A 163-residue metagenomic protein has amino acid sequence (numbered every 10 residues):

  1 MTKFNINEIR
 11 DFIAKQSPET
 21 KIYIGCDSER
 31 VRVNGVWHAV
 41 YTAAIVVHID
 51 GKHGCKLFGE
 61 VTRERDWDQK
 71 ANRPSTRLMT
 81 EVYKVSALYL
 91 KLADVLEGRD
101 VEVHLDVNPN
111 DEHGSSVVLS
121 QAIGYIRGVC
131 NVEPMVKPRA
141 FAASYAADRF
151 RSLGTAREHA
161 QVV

Functional and structural regions predicted by a protein language model:
M1-V31, L92, V163: Basic, amphipathic N-terminal segments that precede the first structured/catalytic domain
F4, R65-S75, S120, Y125-G128 (+3 more regions): Catalytic phosphate/metal-binding cores of nucleic-acid and nucleotide-processing enzymes, i.e., regions that mediate
N5, R77-K84, G114, V118: Short amphipathic alpha-helical segments
Y23, G98-V107: Short glycine-rich phosphate-binding loop at a beta-alpha junction
I24-G25, V31-L57: Acidic, metal-ligating active-site segments
R30-R32, K52, T76, N108-G114: Short acidic, S/G/P-rich loop/turn micro-motifs used as interaction or catalytic elements
V61-L96: Acidic helix/loop or adjacent segment enriched in Glu/Asp that either coordinates divalent metal
L105-R149: Short, low-complexity, polybasic intrinsically disordered segments
